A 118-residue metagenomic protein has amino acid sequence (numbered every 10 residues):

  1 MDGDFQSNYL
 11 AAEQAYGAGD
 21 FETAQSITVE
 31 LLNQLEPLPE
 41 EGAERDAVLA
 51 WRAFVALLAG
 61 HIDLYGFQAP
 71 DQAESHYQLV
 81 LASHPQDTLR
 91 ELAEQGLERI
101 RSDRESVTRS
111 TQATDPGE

Functional and structural regions predicted by a protein language model:
G3, E44-R52, A69-Q72, L89-L92 (+1 more regions): Structural signature of alpha-solenoid helical repeat junctions
Y9, Y16, T28-L31, L35 (+1 more regions): Inward-facing hydrophobic residues that define packing positions of alpha-helical scaffold repeats
L10, Q14, A18, I62-D63 (+2 more regions): Residue-level signature for tetratricopeptide repeat
E13, G17-D20, P39, L64-Q68 (+1 more regions): Short coil/turn linking the two alpha-helices of tandem helical-hairpin repeats
Q34-L49, G66, S83-R90: Flexible helix-coil transition and linker loops at the boundaries of alpha-helical arrays
A50-Q68, L97-E118: Alpha-helical linker/edge segments of TPR/alpha-solenoid repeat scaffolds and analogous pre-/post-domain helices
